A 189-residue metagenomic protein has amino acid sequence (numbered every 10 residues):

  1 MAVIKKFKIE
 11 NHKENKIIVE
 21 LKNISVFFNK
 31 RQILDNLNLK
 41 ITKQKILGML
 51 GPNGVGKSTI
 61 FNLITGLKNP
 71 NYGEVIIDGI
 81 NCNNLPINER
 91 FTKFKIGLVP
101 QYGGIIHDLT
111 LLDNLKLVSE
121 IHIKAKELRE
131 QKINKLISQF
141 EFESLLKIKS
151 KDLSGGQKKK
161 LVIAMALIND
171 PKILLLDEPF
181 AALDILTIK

Functional and structural regions predicted by a protein language model:
V19-L21, L34: Conserved structural motif at the start of ABC-family nucleotide-binding domains
L50-P52: The feature captures the beta-strand-to-loop junction immediately N-terminal to the Walker
T65: Helix-to-loop junction immediately C-terminal to a conserved catalytic motif
G73-C82, F91-K93: Conserved ABC transporter NBD signature motif
E127-L145: Conserved ABC ATPase "signature" region
K149-L153: Conserved ABC ATPase signature
L174-E178: Catalytic Walker B motif of ABC-type/P-loop ATPase nucleotide-binding domains
